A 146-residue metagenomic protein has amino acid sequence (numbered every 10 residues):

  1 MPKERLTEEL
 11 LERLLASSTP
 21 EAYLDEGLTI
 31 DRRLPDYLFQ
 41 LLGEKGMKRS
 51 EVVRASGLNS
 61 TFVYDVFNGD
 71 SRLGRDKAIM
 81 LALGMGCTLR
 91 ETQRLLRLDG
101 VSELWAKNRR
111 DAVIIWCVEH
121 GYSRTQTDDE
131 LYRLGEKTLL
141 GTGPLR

Functional and structural regions predicted by a protein language model:
P2-R5, L11, Q93-Y122, G141-G143: Short, charged recognition helix plus adjacent turn of helix-turn-helix-like nucleic-acid-binding domains
A16-K48, T125-P144: A short, Lys/Arg-rich alpha-helix, primarily the initiator
L42, V53, A82: The alpha-helix within a helix-turn-helix
K48-A55: Short alpha-helical "recognition helix" segments of helix-turn-helix
S50, T61, R90: Key DNA-contact positions within bacterial/archaeal DNA-binding proteins
G57-L73, L98-G100: Recognition helix of helix-turn-helix/homeodomain-like DNA-binding domains that insert into the DNA major groove
D70-L83: Short, basic-rich loop-to-helix N-cap that marks the start of a DNA-contacting helix
L83-M85, R110-T138: Long, compositionally biased
